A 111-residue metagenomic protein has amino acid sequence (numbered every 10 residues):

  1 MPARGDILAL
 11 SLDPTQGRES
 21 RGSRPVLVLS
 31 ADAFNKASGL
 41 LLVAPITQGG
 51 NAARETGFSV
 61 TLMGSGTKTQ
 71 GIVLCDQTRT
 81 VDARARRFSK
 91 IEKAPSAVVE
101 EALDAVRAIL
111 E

Functional and structural regions predicted by a protein language model:
M1-E111: Conserved functional hotspots at enzyme active or ligand-binding sites that engage polyanionic ligands
